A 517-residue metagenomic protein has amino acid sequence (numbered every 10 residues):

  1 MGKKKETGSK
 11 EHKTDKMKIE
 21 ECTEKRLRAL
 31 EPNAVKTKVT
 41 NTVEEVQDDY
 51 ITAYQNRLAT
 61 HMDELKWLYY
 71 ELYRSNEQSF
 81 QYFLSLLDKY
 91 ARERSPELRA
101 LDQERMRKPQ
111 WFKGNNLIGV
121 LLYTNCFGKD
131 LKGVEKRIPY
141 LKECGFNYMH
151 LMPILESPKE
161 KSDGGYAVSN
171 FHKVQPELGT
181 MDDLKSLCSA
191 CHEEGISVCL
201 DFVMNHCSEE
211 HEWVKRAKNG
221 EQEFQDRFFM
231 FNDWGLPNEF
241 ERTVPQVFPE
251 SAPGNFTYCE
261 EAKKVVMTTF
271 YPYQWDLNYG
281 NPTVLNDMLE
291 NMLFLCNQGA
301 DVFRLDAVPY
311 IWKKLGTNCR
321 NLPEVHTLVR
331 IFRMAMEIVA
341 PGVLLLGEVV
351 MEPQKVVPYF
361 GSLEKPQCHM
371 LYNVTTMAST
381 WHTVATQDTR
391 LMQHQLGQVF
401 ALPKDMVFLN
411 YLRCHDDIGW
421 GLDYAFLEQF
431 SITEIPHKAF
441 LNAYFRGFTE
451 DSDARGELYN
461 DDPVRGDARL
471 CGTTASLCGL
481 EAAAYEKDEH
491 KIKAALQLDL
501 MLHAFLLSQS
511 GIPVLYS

Functional and structural regions predicted by a protein language model:
G2-S517: Active-site and adjacent substrate-binding regions of carbohydrate-active enzymes
